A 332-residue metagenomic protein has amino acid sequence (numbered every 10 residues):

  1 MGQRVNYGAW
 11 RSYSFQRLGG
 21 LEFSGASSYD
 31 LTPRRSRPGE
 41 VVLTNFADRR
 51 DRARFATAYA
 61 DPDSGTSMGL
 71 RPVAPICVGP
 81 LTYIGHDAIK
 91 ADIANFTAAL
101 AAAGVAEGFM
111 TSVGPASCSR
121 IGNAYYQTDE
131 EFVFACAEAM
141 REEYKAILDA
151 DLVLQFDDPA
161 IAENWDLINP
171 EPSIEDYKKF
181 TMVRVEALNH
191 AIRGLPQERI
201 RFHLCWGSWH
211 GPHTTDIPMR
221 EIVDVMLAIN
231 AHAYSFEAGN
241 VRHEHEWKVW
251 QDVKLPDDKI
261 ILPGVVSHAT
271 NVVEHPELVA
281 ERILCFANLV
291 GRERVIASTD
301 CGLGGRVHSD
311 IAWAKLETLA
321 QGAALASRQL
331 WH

Functional and structural regions predicted by a protein language model:
M1-H332: Domain-level signal for soluble alpha/beta catalytic cores
